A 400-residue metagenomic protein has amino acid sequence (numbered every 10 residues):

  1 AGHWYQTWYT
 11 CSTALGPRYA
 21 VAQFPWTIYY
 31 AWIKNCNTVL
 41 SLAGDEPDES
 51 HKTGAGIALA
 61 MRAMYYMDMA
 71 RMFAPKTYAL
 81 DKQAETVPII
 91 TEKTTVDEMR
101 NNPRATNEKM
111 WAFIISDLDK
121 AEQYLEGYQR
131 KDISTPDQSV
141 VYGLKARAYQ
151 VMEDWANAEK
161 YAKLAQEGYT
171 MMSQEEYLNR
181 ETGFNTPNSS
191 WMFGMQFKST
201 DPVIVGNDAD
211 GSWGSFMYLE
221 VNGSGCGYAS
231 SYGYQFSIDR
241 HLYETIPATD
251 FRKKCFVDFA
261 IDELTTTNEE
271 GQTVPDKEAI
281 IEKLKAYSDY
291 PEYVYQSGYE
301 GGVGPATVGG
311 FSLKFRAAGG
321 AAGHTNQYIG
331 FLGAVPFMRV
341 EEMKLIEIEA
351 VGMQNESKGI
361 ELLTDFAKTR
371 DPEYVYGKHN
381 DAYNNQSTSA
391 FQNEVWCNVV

Functional and structural regions predicted by a protein language model:
W8-A22: Glycine-/proline-rich flexible loop or hinge segments
R18-A209, P247-V400: Acidic/polar-rich alpha-helix caps and helix-coil junctions
Y78-L80, M217, I238: Periplasmic/extracellular electron-transfer cofactor-ligation site, primarily the c-type cytochrome heme-c attachment
D137, N222, A229-S231, Q235-R240: Residue-level signal for threonine
W191, N207-S224: Polar, glycine-rich mid-to-C-terminal structural blocks that act as macromolecule-binding/assembly scaffolds
